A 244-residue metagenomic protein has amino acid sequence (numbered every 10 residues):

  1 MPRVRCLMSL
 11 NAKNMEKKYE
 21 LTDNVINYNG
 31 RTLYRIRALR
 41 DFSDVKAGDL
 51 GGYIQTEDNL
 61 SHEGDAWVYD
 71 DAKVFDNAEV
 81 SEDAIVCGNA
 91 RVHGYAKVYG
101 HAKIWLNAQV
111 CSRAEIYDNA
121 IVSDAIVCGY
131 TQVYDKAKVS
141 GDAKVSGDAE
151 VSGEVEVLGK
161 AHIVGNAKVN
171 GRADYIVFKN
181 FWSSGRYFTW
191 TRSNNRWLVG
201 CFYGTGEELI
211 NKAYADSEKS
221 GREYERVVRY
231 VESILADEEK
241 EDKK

Functional and structural regions predicted by a protein language model:
M1-P2, E156: Composition-driven recognition of long, C-terminal low-complexity regions enriched in serine/threonine
P2-E63, K179-K244: Terminal amphipathic alpha-helical/low-complexity segments used for targeting or macromolecular assembly
G64-R172: A detector of tandem-repeat and repeat-rich interaction/domain scaffolds
L158-S193: Intrinsically disordered, low-complexity linker/tail regions enriched in Pro/Ser/Thr and polar/acidic residues
